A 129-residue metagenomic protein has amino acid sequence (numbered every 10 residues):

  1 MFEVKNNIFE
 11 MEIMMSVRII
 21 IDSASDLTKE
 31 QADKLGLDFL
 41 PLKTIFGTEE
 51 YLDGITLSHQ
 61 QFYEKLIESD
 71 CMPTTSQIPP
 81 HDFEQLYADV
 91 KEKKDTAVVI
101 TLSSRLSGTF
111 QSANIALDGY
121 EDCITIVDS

Functional and structural regions predicted by a protein language model:
F2-M14: Short, Lys/Arg-enriched N-terminal segments with co-localized hydrophobic residues within the first ~10-30 amino acids
E12, I126-S129: Short, intrinsically disordered, charge-balanced linker/junction segments flanking boundaries in proteins
R18-P79: N-terminal glycine-rich anion-binding loop in soluble enzyme alpha/beta folds
I21, V99-S103, D128: Short beta-strand segments
P80-D89, F110-N114: Short, charged beta->alpha transition segments
V90-A97: Glycine-rich phosphate-binding loop signature in dinucleotide/nucleotide-binding domains
L102-E121: Short Gly/Thr/Asp-enriched flexible loops that form oxyanion-binding sites at enzyme active sites
